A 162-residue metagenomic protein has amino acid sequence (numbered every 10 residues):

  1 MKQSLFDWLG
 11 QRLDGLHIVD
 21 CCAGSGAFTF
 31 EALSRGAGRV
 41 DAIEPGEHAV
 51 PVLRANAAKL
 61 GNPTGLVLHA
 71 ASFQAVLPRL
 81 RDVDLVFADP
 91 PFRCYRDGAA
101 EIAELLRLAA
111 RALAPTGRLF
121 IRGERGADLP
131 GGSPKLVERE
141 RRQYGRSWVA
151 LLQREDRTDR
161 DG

Functional and structural regions predicted by a protein language model:
M1-G162: Class I S-adenosyl-L-methionine-dependent methyltransferase catalytic core
